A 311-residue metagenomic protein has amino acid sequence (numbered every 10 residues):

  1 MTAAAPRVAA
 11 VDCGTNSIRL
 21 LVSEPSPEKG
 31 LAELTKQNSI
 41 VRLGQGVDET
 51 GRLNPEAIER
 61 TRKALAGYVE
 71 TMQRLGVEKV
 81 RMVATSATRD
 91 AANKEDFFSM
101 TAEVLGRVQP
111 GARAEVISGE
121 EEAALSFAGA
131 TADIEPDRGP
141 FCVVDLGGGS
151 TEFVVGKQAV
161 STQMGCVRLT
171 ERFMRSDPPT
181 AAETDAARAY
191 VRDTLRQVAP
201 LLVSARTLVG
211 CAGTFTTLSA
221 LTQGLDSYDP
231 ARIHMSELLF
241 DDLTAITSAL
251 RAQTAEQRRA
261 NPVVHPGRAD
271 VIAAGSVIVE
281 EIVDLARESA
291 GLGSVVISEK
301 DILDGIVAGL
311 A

Functional and structural regions predicted by a protein language model:
T2-A32: N-terminal basic/disordered segments at the start of proteins
A3-V8, V22, G46-E70, R74 (+3 more regions): Helical "lid/coupling" subdomains associated with nucleotide-phosphate turnover
D12-S17, V144-S150, C211-F215, K300-I302: A short acidic Gly-Thr/Ser loop motif
C13, P25, L146, V155-G156: Generic beta-strand structural signal
N16, E78, G293: Short acidic/polar active-site loop segments enriched in Thr and Asp
K29-R42, V69, L75: N-terminal glycine-rich anion-binding loops that anchor highly charged ligand groups
